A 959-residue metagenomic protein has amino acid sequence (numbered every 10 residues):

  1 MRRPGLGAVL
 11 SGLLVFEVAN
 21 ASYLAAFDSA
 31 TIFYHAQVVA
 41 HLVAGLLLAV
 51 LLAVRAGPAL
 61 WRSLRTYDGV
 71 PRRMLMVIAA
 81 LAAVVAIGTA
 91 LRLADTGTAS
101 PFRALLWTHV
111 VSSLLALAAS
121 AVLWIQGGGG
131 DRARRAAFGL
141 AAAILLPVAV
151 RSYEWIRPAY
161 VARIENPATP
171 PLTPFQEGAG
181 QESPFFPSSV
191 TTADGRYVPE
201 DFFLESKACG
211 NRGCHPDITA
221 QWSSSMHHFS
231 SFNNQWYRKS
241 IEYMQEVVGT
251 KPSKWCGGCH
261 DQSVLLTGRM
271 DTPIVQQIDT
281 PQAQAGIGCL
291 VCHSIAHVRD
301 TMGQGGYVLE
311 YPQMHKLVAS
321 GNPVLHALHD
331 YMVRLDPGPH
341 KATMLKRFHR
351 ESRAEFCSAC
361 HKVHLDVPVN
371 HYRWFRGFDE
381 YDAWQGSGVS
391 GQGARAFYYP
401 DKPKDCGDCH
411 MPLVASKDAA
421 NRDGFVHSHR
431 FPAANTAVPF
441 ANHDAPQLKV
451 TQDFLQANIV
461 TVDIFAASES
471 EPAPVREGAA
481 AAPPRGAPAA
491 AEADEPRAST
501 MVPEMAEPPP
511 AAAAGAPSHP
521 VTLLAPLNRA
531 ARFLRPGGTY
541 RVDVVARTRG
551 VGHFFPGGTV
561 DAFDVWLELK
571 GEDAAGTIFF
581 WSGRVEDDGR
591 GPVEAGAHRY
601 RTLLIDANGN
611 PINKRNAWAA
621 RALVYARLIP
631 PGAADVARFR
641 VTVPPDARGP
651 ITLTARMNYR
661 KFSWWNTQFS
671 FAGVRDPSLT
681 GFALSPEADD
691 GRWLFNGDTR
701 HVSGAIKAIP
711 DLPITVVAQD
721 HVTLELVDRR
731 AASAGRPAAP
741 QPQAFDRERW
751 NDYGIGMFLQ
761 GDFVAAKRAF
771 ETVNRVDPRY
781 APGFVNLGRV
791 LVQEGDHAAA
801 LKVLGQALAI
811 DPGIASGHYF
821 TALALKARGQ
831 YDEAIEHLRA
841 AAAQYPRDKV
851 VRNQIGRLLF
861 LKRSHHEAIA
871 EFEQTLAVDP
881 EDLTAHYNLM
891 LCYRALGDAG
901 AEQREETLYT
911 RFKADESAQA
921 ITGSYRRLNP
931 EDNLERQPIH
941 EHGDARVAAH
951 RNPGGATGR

Functional and structural regions predicted by a protein language model:
M1-N166: Membrane-embedded alpha-helical bundles that constitute the cytochrome b-like, heme-associated redox core of multi-pass
H35, R132-A141, Y153-Y197, I218 (+4 more regions): Primarily the internal scaffold of c-type cytochrome electron-transfer domains, especially repeated/multiheme c-type
R747, A781-P782, A815-S816, K849-V850 (+2 more regions): Helix-start (N-cap) detector for alpha-helical repeat units in TPR-like alpha-solenoids, especially tetratricopeptide
L759-T772, P782, Q793-Q806, G813-S816 (+4 more regions): Structural signature of tandem alpha-helical TPR/SEL1-like repeats, specifically the intra-repeat loop/turn
V776, I810, Q844-Y845, V878 (+1 more regions): Structural marker of alpha-solenoid helical repeat scaffolds
A877, L883, Y887-A918: TPR/TPR-like (Sel1-like) alpha-helical repeat modules
